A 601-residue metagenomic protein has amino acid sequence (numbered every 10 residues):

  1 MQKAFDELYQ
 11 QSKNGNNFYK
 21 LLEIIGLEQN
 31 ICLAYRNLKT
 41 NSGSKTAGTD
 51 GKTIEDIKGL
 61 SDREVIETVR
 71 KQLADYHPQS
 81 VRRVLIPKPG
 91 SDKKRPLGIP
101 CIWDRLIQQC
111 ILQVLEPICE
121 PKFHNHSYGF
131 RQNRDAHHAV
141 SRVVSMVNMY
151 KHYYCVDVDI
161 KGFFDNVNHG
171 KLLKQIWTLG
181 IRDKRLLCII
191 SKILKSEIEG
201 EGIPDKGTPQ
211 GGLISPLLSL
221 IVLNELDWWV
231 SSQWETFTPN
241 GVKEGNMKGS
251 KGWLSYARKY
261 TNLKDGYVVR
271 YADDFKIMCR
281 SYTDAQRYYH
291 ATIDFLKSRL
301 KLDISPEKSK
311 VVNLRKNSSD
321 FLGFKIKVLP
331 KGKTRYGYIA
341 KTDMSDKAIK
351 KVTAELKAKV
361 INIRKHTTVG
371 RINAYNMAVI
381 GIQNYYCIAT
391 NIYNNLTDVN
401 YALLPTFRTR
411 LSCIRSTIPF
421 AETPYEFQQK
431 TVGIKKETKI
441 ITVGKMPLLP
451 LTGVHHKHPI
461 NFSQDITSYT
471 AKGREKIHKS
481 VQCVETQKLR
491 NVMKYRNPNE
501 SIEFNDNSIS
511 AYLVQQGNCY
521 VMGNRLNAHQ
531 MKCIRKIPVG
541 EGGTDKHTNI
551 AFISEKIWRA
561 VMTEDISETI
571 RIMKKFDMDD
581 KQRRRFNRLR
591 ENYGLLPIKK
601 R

Functional and structural regions predicted by a protein language model:
M1-R63: Non-catalytic, polymerase-adjacent accessory regions of viral genome-replication enzymes
V65, S80, K122-H126, R131-R134 (+2 more regions): Conserved polymerase palm-domain catalytic core
D159, G523-E555, V561-I566: Histidine-centered nuclease catalytic patch
K195, G200, L300-T367, N373 (+1 more regions): A conserved non-catalytic segment of reverse transcriptases and RNA-directed RNA polymerases corresponding to the late
V360, R364-G433: Non-catalytic, peripheral interaction segments enriched in hydrophobic/basic residues
V399-A402, T409-N499: Extended C-terminal regions of large enzymes
I502-K532, S554-K556: Short cysteine-rich loop/turn motifs with clustered Cys
G542-T548, R559-R601: Polybasic, low-complexity binding patches
